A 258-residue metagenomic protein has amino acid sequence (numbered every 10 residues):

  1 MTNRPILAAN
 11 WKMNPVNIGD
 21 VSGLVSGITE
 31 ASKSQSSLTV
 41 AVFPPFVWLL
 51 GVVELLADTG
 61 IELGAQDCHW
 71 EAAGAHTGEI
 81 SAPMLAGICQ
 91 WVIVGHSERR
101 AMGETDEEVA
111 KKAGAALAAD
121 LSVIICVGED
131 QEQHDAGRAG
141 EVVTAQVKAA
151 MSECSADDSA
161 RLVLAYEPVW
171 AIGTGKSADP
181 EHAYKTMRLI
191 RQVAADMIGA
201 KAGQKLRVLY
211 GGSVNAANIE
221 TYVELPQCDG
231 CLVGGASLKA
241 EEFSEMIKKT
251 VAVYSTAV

Functional and structural regions predicted by a protein language model:
M1-V258: Active-site loop-to-helix "anion-binding N-cap" substructures in soluble metabolic enzymes
